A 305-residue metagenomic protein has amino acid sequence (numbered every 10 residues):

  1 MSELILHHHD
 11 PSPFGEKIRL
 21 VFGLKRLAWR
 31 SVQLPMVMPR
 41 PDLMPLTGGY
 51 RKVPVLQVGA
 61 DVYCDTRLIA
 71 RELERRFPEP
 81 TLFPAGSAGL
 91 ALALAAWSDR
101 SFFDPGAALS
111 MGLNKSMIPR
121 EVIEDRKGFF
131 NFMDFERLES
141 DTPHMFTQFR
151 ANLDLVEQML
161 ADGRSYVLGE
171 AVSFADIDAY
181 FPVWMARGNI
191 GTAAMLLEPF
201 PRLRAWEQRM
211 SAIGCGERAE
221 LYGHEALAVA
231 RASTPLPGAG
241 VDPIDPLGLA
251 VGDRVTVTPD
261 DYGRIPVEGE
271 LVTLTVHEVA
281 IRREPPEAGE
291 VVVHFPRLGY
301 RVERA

Functional and structural regions predicted by a protein language model:
M1-E139, P143, L249, P259 (+3 more regions): GST-like domain detector, emphasizing the conserved glutathione-binding G-site in the N-terminal thioredoxin-like
S98-A212: GST-like fold's C-terminal all-alpha helical module
A171, P182, G223-E225, D260: Histidine- and/or cysteine-centered catalytic micro-motif in compact active-site loops
V172-F174, L249-G252: Short gly/pro-enriched beta-turn/loop segments at secondary-structure junctions
R218-V251: Mixed-charge, Lys/Arg-rich low-complexity intrinsically disordered regions
